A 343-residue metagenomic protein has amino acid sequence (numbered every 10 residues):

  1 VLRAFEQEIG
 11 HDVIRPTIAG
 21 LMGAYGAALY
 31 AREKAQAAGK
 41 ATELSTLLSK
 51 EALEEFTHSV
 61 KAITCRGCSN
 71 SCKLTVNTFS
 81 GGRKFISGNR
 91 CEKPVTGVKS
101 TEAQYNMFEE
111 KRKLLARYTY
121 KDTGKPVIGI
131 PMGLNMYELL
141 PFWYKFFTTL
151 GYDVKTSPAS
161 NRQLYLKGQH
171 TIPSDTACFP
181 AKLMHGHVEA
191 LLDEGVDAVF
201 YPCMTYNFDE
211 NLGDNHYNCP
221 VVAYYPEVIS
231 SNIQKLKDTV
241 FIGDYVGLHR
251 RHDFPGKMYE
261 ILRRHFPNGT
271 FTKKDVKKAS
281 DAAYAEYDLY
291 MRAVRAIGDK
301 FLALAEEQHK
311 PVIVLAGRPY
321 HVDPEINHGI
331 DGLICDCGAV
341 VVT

Functional and structural regions predicted by a protein language model:
V1, A19-G20: Extended interaction regions within the primary functional domain
V1-V13, A35-L44: ATP-binding/phosphotransfer module of carbohydrate and carboxylate kinases, centering on a glycine-rich
I18, A35-T343: An N-terminal assembly and electron-transfer interface module characteristic of large anaerobic redox and radical
G26-A28: Catalytic cores of nucleotide-enabled group-transfer and carboxylate-activating enzymes in metabolic and assembly-line
